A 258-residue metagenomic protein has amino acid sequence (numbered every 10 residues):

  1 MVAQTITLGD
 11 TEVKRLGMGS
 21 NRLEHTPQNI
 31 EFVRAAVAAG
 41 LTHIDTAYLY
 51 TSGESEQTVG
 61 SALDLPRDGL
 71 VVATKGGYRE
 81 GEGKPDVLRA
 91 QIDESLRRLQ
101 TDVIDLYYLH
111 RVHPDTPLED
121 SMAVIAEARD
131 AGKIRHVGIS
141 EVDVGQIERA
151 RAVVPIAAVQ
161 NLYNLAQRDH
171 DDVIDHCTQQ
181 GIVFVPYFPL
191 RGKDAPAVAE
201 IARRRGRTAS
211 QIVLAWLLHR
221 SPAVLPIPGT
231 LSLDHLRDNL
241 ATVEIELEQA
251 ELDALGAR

Functional and structural regions predicted by a protein language model:
M1-L70: N-terminal binding-site loop/beta-alpha segment at the start of enzyme catalytic domains that lines or forms
L16-P27, G76-D86, H110: Active-site mouth loops of central-metabolism enzymes
H25-A36, G83-L99, D143-E148: Short, acidic/polar
A35, A39, R98-L99, G132 (+1 more regions): Structural motif
D68-E80, Y107, E141: A short, structured active-site edge motif that brings together acidic residues
L96-P114: Active-site groove signature of glycoside hydrolases
V112-R258: Beta/alpha (TIM)-barrel catalytic core signal, keyed to glycine-rich beta->alpha loops juxtaposed to Asp/Glu that bind
